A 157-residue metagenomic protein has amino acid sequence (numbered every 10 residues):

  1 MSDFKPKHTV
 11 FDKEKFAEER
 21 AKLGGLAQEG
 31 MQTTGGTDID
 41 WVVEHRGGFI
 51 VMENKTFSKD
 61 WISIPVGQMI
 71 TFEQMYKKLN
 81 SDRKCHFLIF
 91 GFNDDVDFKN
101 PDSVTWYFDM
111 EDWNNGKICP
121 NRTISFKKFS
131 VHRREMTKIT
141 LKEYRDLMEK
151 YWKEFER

Functional and structural regions predicted by a protein language model:
M1-T37, L141-R157: Acidic-basic catalytic patches of nuclease active cores, encompassing PD-(D/E)XK and other metal-cofactor nuclease
T34, S58-I70: Active-site-adjacent loop/helix micro-motif of nuclease/hydrolase catalytic cores
G36-D38, G47, G67, D82: Short connector loops at helix/strand junctions that flank enzyme active sites, especially segments positioning acidic
W41-V43, G48-S58: Conserved catalytic cores of phosphodiester-cleaving nucleases, focusing on short active-site segments
K55-W61, D95-V96: Short acidic, S/G/P-rich loop/turn micro-motifs used as interaction or catalytic elements
P65-S81: Amphipathic, interaction-prone secondary-structure segments
K77-E111: Nucleic-acid nuclease catalytic cores
V104-R157: Helix-rich interaction surfaces within compact, conserved domain-sized segments that mediate assembly or partner
